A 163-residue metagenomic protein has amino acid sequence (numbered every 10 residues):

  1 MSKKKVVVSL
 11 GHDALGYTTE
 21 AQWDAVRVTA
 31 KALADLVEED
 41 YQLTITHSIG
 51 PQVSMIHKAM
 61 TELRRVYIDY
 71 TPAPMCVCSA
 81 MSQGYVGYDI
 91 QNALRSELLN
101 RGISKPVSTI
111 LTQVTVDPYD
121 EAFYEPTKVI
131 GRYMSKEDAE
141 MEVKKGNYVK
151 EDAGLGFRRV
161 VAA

Functional and structural regions predicted by a protein language model:
M1-T46, M55-R65, P74: N-terminal glycine-/serine-/threonine-rich phosphate-binding loop
V8-L10, T44-H47, I103-T112: General beta-strand structural signal in soluble alpha/beta enzymes
L15-G16, G50-S54, T115-Y119: Short, active-site-adjacent cap segments at secondary-structure transitions
R64-A163: Ligand-binding beta-strand-loop-alpha-helix segment within the catalytic cores of soluble metabolic enzymes
